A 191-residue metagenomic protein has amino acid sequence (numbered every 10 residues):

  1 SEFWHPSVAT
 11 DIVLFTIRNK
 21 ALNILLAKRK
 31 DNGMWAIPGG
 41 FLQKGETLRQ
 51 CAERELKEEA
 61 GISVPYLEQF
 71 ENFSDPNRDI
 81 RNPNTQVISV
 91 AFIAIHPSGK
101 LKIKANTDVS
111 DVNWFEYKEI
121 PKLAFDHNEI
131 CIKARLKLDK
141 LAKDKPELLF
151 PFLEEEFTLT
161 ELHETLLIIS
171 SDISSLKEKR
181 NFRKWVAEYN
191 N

Functional and structural regions predicted by a protein language model:
S1-I37, R49: N-terminal strand-loop-strand
S1-T10, K44, V112, Y117 (+2 more regions): N-terminal accessory segments that position/regulate proteins before the catalytic core
P6-V8, G61-K102, D139-L149, Y189-N190: Active-site segment of metal-dependent pyrophosphate-handling enzymes, primarily the Nudix hydrolase catalytic core
G39-F70, F92, L162: The catalytic Nudix box helix
K44, F152-E155, D172: Short helix-capping/hinge SLiMs at alpha-helix to coil transitions
I93, K102-K140, F152-L166, K179-V186: NUDIX/MutT-family hydrolases
E147-F152, I169: Conserved helix-adjacent loop modules within structured domains
T165-S175: Short helix-coil junctions and helix-kink-helix linkers
